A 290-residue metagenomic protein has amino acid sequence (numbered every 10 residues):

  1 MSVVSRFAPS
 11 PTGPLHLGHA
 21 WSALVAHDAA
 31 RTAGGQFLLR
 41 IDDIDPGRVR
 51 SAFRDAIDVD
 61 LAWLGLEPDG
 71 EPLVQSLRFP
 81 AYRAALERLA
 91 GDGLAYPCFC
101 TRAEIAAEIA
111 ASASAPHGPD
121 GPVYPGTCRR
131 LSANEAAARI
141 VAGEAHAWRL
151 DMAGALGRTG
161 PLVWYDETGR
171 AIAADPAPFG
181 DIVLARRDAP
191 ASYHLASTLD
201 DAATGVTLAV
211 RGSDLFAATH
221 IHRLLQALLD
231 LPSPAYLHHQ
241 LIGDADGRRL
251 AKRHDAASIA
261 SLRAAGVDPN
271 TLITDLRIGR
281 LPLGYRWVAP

Functional and structural regions predicted by a protein language model:
M1-P14, T32, F37, A136-V141 (+5 more regions): Non-catalytic terminal extensions that flank enzyme cores
M1-S114, S213-D214, A218-P232, W287: N-terminal Rossmann-like or analogous alpha/beta NTP/dinucleotide-binding catalytic cores that position adenine
D69-G70, S233-Y236, N270-L272: Short, surface-exposed acidic
L77-D92, S114-P125, E144-A147, A153 (+1 more regions): Short secondary-structure transition/capping segments
E104-L250, S258-R263: Active-site cores that bind ATP or allylic diphosphates and position pyrophosphate for catalysis
